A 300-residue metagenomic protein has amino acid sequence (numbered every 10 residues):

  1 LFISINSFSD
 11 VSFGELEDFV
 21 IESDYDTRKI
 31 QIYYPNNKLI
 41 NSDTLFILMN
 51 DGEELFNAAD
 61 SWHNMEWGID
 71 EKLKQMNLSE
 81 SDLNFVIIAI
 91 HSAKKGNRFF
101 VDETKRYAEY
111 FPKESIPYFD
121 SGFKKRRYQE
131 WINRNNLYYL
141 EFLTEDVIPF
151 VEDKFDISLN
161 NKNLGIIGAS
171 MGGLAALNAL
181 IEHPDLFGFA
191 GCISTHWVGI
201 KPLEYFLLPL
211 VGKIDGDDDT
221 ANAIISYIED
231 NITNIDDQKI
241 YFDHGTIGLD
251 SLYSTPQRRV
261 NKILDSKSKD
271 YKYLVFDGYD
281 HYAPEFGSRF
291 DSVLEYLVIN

Functional and structural regions predicted by a protein language model:
D10-N300: Non-catalytic cap/lid and distal C-terminal segments of serine-dependent acyl enzymes
